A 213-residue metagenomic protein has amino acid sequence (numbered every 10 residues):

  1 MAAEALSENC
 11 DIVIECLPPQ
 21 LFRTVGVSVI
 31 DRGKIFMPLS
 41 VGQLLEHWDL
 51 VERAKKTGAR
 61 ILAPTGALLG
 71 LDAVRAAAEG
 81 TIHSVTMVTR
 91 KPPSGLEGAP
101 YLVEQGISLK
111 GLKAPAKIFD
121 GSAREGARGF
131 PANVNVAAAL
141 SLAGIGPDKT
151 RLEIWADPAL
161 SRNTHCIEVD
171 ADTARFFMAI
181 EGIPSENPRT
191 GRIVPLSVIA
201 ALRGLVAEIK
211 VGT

Functional and structural regions predicted by a protein language model:
M1-A2, A63-T65, I154: Short loop/edge segments at beta-strand edges and connector loops that shape dinucleotide/nucleotide cofactor-binding
M1-S28, A171: N-terminal glycine-/serine-/threonine-rich beta1-alpha1-beta2 phosphate-ribose binding loop of Rossmann-like
E15, P38-L39, I61-T65: General beta-strand structural signal in soluble alpha/beta enzymes
Q20-S28, R32, L39-R60: Rossmann-fold NAD(P)-binding glycine/threonine-rich loop
G42-L45, T65-L71: Gly/Ser/Thr-rich loops at beta-strand to alpha-helix junctions that form or flank small-molecule/cofactor-binding
D49-L68, H83-M87: Rossmann-fold dehydrogenase core element
A67-T213: Active-site-lining helix/loop region of Rossmann-like oxidoreductase modules
